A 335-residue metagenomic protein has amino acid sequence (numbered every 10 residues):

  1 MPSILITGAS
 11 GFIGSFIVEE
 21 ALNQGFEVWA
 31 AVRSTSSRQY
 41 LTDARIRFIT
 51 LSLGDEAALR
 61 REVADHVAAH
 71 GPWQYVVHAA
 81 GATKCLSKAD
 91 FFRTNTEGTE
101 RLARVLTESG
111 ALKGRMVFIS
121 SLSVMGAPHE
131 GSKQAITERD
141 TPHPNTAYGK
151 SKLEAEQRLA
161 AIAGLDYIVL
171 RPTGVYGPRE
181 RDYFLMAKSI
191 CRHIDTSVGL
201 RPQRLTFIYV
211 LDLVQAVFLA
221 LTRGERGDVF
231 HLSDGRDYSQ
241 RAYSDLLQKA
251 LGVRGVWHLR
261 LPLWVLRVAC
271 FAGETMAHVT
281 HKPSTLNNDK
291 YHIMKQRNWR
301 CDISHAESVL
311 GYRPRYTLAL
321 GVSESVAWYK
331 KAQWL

Functional and structural regions predicted by a protein language model:
I4-Q24: N-terminal Rossmann NAD(P)H-binding glycine-rich loop of SDR-like oxidoreductase domains
L51-E97, R101: NAD(P)H-binding glycine-rich loop region in Rossmannoid oxidoreductase-like domains and their noncatalytic homologs
H78, E100-A147: Conserved Rossmann-fold NAD(P)-dependent oxidoreductase catalytic core, especially the SDR/UDP-sugar
R93, H129-G174, D195-G199: Catalytic helix-loop patch of NAD(P)-dependent Rossmann-fold dehydrogenases
K150, E154-A155, E180-L185, V198-L221 (+2 more regions): Substrate-positioning beta->alpha
V210, D245, F271-R313: Conserved C-terminal active-site "lid" loop/helix of NAD(P)H-dependent oxidoreductases that clamps the redox cofactor
A220-L286, A319, S323-E324: Mid/C-terminal beta-alpha module of Rossmann-like enzyme folds, strongest in SDR-family dehydrogenases/epimerases
C301-V309, R313, T317-L335: Amphipathic terminal alpha-helices
